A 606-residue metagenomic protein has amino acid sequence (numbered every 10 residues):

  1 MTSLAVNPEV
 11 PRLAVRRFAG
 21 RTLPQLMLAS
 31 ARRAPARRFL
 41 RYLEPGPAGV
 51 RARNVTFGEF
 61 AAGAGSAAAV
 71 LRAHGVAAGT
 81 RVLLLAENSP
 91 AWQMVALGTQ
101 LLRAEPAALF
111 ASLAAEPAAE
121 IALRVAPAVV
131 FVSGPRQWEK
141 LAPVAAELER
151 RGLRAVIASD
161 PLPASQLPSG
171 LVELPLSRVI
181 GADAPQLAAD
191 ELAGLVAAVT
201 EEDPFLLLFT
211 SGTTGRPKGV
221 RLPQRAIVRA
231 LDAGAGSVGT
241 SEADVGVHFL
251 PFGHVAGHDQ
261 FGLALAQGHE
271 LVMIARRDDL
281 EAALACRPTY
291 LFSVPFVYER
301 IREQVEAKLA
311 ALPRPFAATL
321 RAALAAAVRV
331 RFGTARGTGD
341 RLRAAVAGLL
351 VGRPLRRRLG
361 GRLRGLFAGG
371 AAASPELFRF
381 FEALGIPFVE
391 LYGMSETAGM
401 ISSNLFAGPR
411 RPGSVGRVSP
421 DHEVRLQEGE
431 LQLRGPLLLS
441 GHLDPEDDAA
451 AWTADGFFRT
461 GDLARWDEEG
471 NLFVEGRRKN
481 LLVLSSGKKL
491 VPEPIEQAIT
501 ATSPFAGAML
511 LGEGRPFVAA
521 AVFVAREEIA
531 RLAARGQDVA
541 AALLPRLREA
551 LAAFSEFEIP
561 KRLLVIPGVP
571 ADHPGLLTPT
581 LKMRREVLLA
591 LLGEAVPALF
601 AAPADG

Functional and structural regions predicted by a protein language model:
A19, L40-L97, A114-A119, L123 (+1 more regions): Conserved AMP-binding/adenylate-forming core of the ANL superfamily
P35-R38, A184-F209, R216, G239-V245: Conserved pre-ATP/AMP-binding loop-to-beta segment of ANL
N54-G58, F205-L231: Conserved AMP-binding A3 loop
H74, A104-A182: Structural core segment of the AMP-binding/adenylate-forming
T80, L113-E147, A230-V247, R277-Y290 (+1 more regions): Conserved ATP-dependent adenylate/AMP-binding module captured primarily in the ANL superfamily
L174, T289-Y290, Q304-R410, A506: Gly/Ser/Thr-rich phosphate-binding loop
V228-V245, F252-R353: Conserved AMP-binding/adenylation subdomain of ANL enzymes
R417-R425, E430-L484: Conserved ATP-binding/catalytic segment of the ANL
